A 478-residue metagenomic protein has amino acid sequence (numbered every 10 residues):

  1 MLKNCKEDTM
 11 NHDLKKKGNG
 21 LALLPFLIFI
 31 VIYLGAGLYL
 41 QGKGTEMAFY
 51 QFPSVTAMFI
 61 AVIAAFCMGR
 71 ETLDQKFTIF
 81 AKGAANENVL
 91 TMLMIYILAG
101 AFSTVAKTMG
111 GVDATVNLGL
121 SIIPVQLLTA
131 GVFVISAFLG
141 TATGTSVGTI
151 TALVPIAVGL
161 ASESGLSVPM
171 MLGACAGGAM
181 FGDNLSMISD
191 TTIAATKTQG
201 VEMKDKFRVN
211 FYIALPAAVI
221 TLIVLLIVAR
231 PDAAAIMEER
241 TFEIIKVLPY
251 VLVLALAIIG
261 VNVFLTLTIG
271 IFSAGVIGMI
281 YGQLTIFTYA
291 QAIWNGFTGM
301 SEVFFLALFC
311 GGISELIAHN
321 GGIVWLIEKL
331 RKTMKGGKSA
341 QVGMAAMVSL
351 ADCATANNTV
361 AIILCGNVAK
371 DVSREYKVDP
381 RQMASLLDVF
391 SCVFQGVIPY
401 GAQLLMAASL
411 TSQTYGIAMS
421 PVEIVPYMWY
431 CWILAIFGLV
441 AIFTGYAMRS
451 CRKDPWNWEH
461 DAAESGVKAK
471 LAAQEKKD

Functional and structural regions predicted by a protein language model:
K6, N11, G177-M180, N184-E239 (+3 more regions): Juxtamembrane and boundary regions of transmembrane helices in multi-pass small-molecule transporters and channels
L14-G18, Q41-V55, K82-E87, G119-P124 (+4 more regions): Interfacial loop-to-helix junctions that mark the boundaries of transmembrane helices in multi-pass membrane
L21-L34, A48-G69, L90-L98, I156 (+4 more regions): Hydrophobic mid-bilayer segments of alpha-helices in multi-pass membrane transport proteins, especially secondary
Q51-F59, I63-C67, K76-G110, Q126 (+4 more regions): Core transmembrane alpha-helical segments of multi-pass membrane transporters/permeases
R70-L73, A85-V89, T108, G165-P169 (+6 more regions): Juxtamembrane helix-boundary/capping and inter-helix hinge elements in multi-pass membrane proteins
N86-M92, N117-I135, A161-M171, R240-L248 (+3 more regions): Membrane-interfacial loop-to-helix junctions in multi-pass transporters
M92-S103, I123-I156, R331-K370, E375-Y376 (+1 more regions): Hydrophobic alpha-helical transmembrane segments of multi-pass integral membrane proteins, predominantly secondary
I95, Q126-L139, G165-F181, S339-D352 (+3 more regions): Alpha-helical transmembrane segments of multi-pass membrane proteins
